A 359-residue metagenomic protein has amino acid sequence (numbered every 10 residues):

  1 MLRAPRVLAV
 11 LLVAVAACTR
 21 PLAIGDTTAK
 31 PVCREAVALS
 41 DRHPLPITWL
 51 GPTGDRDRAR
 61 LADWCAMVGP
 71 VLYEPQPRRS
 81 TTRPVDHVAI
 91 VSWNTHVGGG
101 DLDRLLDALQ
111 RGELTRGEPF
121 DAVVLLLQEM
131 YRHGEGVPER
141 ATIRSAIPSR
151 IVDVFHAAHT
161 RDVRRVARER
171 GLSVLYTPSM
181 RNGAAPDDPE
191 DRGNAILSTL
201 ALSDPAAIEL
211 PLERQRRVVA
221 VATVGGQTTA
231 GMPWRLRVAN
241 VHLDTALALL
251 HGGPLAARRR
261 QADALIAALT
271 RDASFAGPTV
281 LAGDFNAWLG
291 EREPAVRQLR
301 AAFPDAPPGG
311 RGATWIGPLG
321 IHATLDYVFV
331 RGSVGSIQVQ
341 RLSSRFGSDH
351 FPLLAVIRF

Functional and structural regions predicted by a protein language model:
V7-A17: Bacterial N-terminal signal peptides
C18-R170, Y176-D188, A262-I266: N-terminal, active-site-proximal structural segment of metallo-dependent hydrolase catalytic domains
T19-Q76, A207, T223, T270-V280 (+1 more regions): Metal-dependent phosphoester-hydrolase catalytic domains
P77-I90, E190, N194, S198-D204 (+2 more regions): Beta-strand-turn-beta hairpins that frame and shape the catalytic cleft of phosphate-ester-processing enzymes
W93-T95, E129-M130, V241-L243, G283-F285 (+1 more regions): Active-site metal-binding loops of divalent metal-dependent hydrolases
V97-G98, A206-P211, L243-R258: Surface-exposed cleft-lining segments at the edges of enzyme active sites
G171-L210: Catalytic-core segment of enzymes that process non-peptidic bonds
V221-V241, P254-A282, E291-A295: His/acidic metal-ligating clusters that form di-metal
